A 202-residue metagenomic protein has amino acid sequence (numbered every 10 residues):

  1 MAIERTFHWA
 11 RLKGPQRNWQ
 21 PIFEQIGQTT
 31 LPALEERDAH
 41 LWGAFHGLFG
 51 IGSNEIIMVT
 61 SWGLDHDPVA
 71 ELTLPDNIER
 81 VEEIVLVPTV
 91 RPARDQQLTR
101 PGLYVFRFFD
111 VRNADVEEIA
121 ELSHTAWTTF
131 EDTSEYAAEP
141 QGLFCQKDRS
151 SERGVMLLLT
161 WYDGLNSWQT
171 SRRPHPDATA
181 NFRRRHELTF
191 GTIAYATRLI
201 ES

Functional and structural regions predicted by a protein language model:
M1-S202: Short S/T/G/P-rich N-terminal loop/turn motif that feeds into the first structured element of a domain
